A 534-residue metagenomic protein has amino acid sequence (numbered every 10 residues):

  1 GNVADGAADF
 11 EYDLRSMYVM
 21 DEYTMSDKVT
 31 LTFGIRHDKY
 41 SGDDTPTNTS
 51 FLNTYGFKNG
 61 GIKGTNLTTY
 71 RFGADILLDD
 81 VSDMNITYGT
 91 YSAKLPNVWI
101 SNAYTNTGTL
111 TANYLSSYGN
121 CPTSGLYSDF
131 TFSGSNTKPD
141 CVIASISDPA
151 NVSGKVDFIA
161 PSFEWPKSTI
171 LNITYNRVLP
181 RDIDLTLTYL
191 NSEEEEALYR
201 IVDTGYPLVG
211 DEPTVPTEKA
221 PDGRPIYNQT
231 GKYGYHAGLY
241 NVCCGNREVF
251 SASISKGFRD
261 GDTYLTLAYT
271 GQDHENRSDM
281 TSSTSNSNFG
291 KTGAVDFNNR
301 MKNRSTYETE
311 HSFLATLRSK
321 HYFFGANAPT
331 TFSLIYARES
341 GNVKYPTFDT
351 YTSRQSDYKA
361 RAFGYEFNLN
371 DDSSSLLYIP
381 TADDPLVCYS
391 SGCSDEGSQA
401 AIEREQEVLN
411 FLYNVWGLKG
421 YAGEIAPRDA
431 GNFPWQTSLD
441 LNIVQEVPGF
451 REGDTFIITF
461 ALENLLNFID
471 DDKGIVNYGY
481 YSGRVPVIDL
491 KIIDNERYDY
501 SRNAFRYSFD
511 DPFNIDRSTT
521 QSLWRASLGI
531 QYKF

Functional and structural regions predicted by a protein language model:
G1, T47-F57, S101-T109, S192 (+5 more regions): Flexible, surface-exposed loop regions and adjacent strand-edge segments of Gram-negative outer-membrane beta-barrel
G1-V81, W99, T281, S285-N286: Signature of Gram-negative outer-membrane beta-barrel scaffolds
V19-Y23, F72-I76, I173-R177, A252-K256 (+6 more regions): Residues on the lipid-exposed face of transmembrane beta-strands in outer-membrane beta-barrel proteins
L31-I35, Y70, M84-I86, I173 (+7 more regions): Transmembrane beta-strands of outer-membrane beta-barrel proteins
S41, D80-F158, E193-D203, L208 (+1 more regions): Surface-exposed extracellular loop regions of Gram-negative outer-membrane beta-barrel proteins, predominantly
V178, D182, T186-P346, V415: Gram-negative outer-membrane beta-barrel transporters
T331-F450, R484-N514: Extracytoplasmic gating/loop element in the C-terminal half of outer-membrane beta-barrel translocons and assembly
T520-F534: Outer-membrane beta-barrel "beta-signal"
